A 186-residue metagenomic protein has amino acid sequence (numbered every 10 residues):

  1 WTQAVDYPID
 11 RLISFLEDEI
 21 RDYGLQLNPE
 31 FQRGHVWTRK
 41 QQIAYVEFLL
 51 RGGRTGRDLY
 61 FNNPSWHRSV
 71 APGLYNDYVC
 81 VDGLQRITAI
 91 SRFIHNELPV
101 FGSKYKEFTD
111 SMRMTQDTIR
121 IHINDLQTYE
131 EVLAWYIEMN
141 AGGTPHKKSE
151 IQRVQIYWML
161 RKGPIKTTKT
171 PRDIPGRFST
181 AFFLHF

Functional and structural regions predicted by a protein language model:
W1-V81, Q85-G102, E107-D110, I119: Short alpha-helix boundary/capping and kink motifs at helix termini
F61, I87-I90, H95-Y105, D110-F186: Solvent-exposed functional surfaces
